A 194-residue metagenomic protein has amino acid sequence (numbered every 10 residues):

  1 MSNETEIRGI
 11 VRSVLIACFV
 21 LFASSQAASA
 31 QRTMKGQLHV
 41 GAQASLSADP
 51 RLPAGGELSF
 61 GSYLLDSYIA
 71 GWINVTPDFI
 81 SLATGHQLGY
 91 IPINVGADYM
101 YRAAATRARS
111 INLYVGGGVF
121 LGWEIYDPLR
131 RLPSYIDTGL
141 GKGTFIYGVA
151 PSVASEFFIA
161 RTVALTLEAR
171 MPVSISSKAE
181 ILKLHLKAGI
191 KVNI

Functional and structural regions predicted by a protein language model:
M1-K35, I194: Cleavable N-terminal export/targeting peptides
Q26-L82, K187-N193: Short glycine/proline- and aromatic-enriched beta-strand/turn motifs that initiate or cap beta-hairpins
R32-V40, L65-I73, R109-V115, G143-F145 (+2 more regions): Outer-envelope beta-barrel architecture signal
M34-L38, P50-G56, Q87-V95, I111 (+2 more regions): Residues that define the transmembrane beta-barrel architecture of outer-membrane proteins
L38-A44, L58, G71-V75, V95-A97 (+4 more regions): Membrane-embedded beta-strand positions of outer-membrane beta-barrel proteins
S45-L46, S81-Q87, Y135-G141, P172-S177: Extracellular loop and loop/strand-boundary signature of outer-membrane beta-barrel proteins
G61-S134, I159, V192-I194: Gram-negative (and chloroplast) outer-membrane scaffold detector with strong preference for beta-barrel transmembrane
Y68, F79-I80, V149-I194: Predominantly the C-terminal beta-signal and adjacent terminal strand-loop region of outer-membrane beta-barrel
